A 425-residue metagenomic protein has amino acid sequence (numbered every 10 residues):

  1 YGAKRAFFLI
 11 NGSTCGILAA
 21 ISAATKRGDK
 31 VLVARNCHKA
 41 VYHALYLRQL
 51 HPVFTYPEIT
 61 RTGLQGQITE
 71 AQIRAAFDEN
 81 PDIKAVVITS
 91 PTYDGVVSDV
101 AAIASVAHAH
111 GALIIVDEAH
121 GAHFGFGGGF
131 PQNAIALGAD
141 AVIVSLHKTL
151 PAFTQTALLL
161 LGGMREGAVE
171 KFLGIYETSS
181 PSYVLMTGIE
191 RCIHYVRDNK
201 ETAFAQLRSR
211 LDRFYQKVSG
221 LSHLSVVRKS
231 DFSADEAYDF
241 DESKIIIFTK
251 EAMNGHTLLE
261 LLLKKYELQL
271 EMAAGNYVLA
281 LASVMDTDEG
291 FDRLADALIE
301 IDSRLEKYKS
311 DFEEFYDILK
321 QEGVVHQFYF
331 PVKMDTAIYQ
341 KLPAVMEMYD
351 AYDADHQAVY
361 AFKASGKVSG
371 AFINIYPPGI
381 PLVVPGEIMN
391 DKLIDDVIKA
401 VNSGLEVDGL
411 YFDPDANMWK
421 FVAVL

Functional and structural regions predicted by a protein language model:
Y1-G12: Conserved N-terminal alpha-helix of the aminotransferase class I/II PLP-enzyme fold
G2, I21-T25, N402: Generic short alpha-helical segment signal, independent of protein family or function, capturing local helix propensity
G2, Y46-R48, F153, Y376 (+1 more regions): Short, basic and Ser/Thr-rich N-terminal targeting/leader segments
F7-L9, V86-T89, L279-S283: Short glycine-rich or small-residue beta-strand-to-loop segments that form or flank ligand, phosphate, metal/Fe-S
F8, P91, F153, I375 (+1 more regions): Short glycine- and Lys/Arg-enriched binding-loop motifs that mark or flank ligand-binding interfaces
N11-S230, T249: Conserved PLP-enzyme active-site core in the AAT-like
Y215-L425: Non-catalytic terminal extensions of PLP-dependent enzymes
